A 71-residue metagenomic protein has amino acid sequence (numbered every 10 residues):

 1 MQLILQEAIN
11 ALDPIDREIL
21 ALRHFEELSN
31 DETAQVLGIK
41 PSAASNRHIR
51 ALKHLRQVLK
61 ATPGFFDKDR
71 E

Functional and structural regions predicted by a protein language model:
M1-E18, L28, Q35: Amphipathic alpha-helical segment used for protein-protein interaction
N10, H24, R56: Short, locally clustered residues in the helix-turn-helix/winged-helix DNA-binding domain
I19-R23: A short pre-motif secondary-structure segment
H24-F25, H48: Aromatic side chains
D31, L37-A61: DNA-recognition helix of helix-turn-helix
A61-E71: Short, basic, alpha-helical segments at the C-terminal edge of helix-turn-helix-like DNA-binding modules
